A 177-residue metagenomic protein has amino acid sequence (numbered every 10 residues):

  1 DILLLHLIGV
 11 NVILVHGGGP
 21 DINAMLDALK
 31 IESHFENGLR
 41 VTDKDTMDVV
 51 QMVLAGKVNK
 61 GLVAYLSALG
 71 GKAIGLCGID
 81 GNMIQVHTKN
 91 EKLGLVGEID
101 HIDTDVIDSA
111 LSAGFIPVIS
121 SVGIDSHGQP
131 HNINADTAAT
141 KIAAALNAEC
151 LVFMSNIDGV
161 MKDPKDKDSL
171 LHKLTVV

Functional and structural regions predicted by a protein language model:
D1-V177: Nucleotide/pyrophosphate-binding catalytic subdomain
